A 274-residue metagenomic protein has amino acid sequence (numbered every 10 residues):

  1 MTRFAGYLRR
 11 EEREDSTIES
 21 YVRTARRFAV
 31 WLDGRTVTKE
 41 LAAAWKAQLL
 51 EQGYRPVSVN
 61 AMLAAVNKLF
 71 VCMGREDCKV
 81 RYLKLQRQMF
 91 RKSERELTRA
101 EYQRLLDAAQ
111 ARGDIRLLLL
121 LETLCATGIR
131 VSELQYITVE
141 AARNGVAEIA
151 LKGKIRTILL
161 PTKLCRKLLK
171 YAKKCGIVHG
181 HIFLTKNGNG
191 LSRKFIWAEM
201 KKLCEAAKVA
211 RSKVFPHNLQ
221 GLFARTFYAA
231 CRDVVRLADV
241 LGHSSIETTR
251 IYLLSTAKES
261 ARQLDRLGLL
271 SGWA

Functional and structural regions predicted by a protein language model:
M1-A274: Conserved catalytic core of the tyrosine transesterase superfamily
